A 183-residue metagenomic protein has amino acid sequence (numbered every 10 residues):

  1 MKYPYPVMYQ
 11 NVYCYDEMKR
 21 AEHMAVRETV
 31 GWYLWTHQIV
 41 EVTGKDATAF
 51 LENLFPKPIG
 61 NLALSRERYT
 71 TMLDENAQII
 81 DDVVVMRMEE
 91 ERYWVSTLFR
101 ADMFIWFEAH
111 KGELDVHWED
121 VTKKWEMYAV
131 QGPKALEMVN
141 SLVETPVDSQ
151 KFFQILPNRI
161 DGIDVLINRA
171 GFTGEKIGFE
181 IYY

Functional and structural regions predicted by a protein language model:
M1-L73, Q78-I80: Acidic, proline/glycine-enriched N-terminal capping motif
V84-Y183: Acidic, low-complexity central loop/insert segments
